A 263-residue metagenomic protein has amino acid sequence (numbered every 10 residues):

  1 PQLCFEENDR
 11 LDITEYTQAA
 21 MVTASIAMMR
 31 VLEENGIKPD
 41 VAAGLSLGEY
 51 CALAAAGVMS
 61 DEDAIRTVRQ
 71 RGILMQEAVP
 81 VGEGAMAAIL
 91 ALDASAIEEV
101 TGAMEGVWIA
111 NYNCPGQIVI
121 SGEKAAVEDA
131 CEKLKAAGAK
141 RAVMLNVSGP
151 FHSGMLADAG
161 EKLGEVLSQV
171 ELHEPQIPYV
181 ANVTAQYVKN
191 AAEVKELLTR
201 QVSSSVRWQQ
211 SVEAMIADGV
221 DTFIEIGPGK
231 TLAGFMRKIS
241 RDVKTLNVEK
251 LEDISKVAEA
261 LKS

Functional and structural regions predicted by a protein language model:
P1-A96, L145, T222-E252: FabD-like malonyl-/acyl-CoA
C4, T101, C131, M236 (+1 more regions): Short, flexible helix/strand-to-coil boundary loops that buttress conserved ligand/catalytic motifs in alpha/beta
E7-N8, Q18, A56-S203: Alpha/beta catalytic cores of group-transfer enzymes, especially the acyltransferase/condensing modules of polyketide
E33, K135, I216-G219: Non-catalytic positions within long, well-ordered alpha-helices that form the structural scaffold/packing of enzyme
H173-N182, Y187, E193-K195, R200 (+1 more regions): Cys-dependent protein tyrosine phosphatase-like superfamily
V206: Active-site loop of classical SDR/Rossmann-like NAD(P)-dependent oxidoreductases, centered on the catalytic Tyr-X3-Lys
